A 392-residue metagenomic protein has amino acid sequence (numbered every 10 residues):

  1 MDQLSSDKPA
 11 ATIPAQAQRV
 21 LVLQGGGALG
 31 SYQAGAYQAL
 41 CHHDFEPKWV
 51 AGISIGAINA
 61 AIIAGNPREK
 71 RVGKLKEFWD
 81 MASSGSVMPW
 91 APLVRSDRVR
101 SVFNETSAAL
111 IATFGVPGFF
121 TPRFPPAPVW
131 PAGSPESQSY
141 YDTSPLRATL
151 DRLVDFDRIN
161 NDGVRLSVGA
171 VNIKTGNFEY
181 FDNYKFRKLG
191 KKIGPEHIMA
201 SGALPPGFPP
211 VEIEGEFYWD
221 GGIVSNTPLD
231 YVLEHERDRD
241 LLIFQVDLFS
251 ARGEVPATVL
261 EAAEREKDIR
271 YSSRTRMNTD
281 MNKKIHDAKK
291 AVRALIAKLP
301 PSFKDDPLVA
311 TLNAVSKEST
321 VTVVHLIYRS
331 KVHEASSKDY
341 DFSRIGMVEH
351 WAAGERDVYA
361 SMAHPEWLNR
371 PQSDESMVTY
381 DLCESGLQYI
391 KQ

Functional and structural regions predicted by a protein language model:
M1-R19, A170-G176: Small-residue-rich anion-binding loops in enzyme active sites
P14-V22, G27-Q138, S144, L150 (+6 more regions): Patatin-like phospholipase
E46-W49, E216, V321: Short active-site oxyanion
A51, G169, L242-V246, T322-L326: Hydrophobic/aromatic beta-strand patches that form the interior of the parallel beta-sheet core in alpha/beta enzyme
S96-F103, G169-T175, Q372-Q388: Amphipathic alpha-helical surface "interface" segments used for docking/oligomerization or membrane association within
P125-D238, Q245, R252, V259-E261: Active-site gating loop/helix substructures
W130-A132, S137, Y141, P145 (+2 more regions): C-terminal helical/tail subdomains of lipid-metabolizing enzymes
A257-L299: Acidic, Ser/Thr-rich peripheral helices and adjacent loops at domain boundaries
